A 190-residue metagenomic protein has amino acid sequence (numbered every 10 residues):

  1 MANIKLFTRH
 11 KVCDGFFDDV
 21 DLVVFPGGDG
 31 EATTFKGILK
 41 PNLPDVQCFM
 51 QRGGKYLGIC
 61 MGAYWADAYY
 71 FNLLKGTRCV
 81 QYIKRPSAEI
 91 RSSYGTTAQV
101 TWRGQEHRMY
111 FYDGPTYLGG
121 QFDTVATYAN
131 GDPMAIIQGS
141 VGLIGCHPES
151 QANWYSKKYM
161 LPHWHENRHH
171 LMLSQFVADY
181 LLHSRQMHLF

Functional and structural regions predicted by a protein language model:
M1-F16: A short, well-structured beta->alpha microelement
N3-L6, Y56, T124, V141-L143: Conserved beta-strand scaffold positions in the cores of enzyme catalytic domains, especially in NTP/NDP-utilizing
D18-D19, R52: Alpha-helix C-terminal capping/helix-to-coil transition sites in glycosyltransferase folds
D21-G28, L57, V141-G145: Structural motif
V23-T33, S156-H163: Short, basic, glycine/proline-bearing loop/turn elements
E31, F35-V100: A glycine-rich, often tryptophan-bearing local segment used as a flexible ligand/cofactor-contacting loop or short
Q47, P148-F190: Extracellular ligand-binding/catalytic regions of CAZymes and related secreted enzymes and adhesion modules
R91-W154: Catalytic beta-strand/loop cores that center a nucleophilic Ser/Cys/Thr and support acyl-enzyme chemistry
